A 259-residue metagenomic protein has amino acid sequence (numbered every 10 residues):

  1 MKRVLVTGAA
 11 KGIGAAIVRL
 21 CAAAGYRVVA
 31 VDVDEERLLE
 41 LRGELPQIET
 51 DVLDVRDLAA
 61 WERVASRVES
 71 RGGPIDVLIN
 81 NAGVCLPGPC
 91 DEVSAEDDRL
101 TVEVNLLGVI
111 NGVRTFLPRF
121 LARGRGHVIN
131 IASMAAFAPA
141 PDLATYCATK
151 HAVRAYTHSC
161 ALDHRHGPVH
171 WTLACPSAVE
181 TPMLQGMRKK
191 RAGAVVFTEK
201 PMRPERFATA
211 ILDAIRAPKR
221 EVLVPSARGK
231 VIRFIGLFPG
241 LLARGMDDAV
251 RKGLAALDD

Functional and structural regions predicted by a protein language model:
M1-V29: Canonical Rossmann dinucleotide-binding motif of NAD(H)/NADP(H)-dependent dehydrogenases/reductases, specifically
A24, A138, S159-H170: Active-site-adjacent segment of SDR/Rossmann-fold oxidoreductases
V52-R63, A95: The beta1-alpha1 cofactor-binding region of Rossmann-like NAD(H)/NADP(H)-dependent oxidoreductases
P89-C90, S94-R99: Substrate-binding pocket helix/loop in short-chain dehydrogenase/reductase
V113, T149: Active-site helix of classical SDR
S133: Residue(s) in the substrate-gating loop at a strand-loop-helix junction that position the organic substrate next
R165-S226: SDR active-site lid
